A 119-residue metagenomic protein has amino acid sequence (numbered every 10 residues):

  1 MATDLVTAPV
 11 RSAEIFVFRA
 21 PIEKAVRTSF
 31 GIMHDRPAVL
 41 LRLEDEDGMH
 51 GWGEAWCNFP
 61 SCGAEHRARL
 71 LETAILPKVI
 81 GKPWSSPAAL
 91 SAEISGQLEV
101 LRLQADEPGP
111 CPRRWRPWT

Functional and structural regions predicted by a protein language model:
A2-C62: Structured beta-strand/loop patches that form or line metal/cofactor-binding pockets in enzymes
T7, E44-T119: Metal- or metallocofactor-binding catalytic centers and their adjacent structured scaffolds across diverse enzyme
